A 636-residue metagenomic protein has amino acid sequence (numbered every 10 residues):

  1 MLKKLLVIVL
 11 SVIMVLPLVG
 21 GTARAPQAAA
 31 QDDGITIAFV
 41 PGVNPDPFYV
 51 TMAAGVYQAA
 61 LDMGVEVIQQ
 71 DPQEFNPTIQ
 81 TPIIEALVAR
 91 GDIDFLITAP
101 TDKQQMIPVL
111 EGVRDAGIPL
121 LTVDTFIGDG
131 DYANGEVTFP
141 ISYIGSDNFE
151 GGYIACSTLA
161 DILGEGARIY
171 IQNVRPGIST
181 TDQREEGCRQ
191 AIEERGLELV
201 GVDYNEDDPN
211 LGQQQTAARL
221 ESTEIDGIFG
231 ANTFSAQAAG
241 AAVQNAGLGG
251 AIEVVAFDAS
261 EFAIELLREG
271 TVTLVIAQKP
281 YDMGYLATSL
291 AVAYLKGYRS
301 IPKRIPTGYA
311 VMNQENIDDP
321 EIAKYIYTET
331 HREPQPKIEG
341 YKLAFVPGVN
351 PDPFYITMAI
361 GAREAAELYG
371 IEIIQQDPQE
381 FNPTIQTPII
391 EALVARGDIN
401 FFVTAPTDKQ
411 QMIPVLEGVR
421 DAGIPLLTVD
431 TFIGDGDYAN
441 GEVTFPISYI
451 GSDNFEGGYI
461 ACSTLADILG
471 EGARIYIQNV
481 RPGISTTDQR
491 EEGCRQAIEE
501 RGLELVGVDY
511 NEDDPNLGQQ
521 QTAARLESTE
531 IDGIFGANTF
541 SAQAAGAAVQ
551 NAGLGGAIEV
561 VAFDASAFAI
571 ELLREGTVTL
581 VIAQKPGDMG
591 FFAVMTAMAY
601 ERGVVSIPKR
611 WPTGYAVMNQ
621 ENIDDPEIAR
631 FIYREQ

Functional and structural regions predicted by a protein language model:
M1-V9: Bacterial N-terminal signal peptides that target proteins for export
L10, M14-L18: Hydrophobic core
R24-Q636: A residue-level marker of the well-folded mature domains of exported/periplasmic proteins
